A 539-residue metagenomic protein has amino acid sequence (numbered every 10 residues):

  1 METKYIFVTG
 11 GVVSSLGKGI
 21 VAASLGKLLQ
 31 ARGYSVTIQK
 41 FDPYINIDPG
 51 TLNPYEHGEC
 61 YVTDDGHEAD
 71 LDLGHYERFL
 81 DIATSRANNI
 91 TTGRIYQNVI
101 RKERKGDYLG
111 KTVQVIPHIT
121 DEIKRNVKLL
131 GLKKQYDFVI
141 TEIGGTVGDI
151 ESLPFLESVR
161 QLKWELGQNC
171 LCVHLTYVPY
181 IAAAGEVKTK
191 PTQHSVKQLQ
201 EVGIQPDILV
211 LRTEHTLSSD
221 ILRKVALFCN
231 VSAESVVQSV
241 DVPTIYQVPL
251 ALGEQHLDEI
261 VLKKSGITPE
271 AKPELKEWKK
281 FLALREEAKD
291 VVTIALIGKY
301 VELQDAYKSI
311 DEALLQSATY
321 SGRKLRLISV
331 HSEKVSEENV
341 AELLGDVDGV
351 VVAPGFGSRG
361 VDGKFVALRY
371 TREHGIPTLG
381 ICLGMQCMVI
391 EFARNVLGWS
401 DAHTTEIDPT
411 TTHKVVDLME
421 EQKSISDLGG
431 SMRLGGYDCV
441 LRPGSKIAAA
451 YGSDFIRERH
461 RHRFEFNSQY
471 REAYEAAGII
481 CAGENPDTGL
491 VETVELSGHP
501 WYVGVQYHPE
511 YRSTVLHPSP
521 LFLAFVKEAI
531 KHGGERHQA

Functional and structural regions predicted by a protein language model:
M1-R326, S332-G349, F356-G357, K364-Y370 (+3 more regions): Flexible phosphate-sensing "switch/lid" loops adjacent to ATP/NTP-binding sites across phosphate-transfer
E2, Q205, S232, D290 (+6 more regions): A generic structural signal for well-ordered coil/turn residues at beta-strand boundaries that shape enzyme active-site
G10, K40, T213, V240 (+12 more regions): Active-site proximal loops enriched in glycine and acidic residues that flank catalytic Cys/His/Asp and coordinate
L16-G19, A23-K27, A31, L343-C439 (+2 more regions): Cysteine-nucleophile active-site neighborhood
T51-P54, K224, A393-V396, S497-H499: Short low-complexity, flexible loop/linker segments enriched in glycine and/or proline with clustered acidic
E56-D64, V242-Y246, V352, E373-I381 (+3 more regions): Short beta-alpha connecting loops at secondary-structure transitions that line or flank enzyme active sites
L284-A288, V340-E342, R359, I407 (+3 more regions): Replace "in large, NTP-powered and nucleic-acid-processing enzymes" with "in large, NTP-powered factors and other
L434, D438, R442-A539: C-terminal and late-domain segments of enzyme folds
